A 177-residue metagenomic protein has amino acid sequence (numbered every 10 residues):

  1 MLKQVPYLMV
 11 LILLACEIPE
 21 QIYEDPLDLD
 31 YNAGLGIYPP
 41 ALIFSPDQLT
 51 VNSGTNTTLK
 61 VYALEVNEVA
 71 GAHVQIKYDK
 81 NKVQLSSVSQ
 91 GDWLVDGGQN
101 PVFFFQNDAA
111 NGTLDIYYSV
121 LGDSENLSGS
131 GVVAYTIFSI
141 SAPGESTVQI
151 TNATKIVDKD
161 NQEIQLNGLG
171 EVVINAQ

Functional and structural regions predicted by a protein language model:
M1-L14: Sec-dependent bacterial lipoprotein signal peptides
C16-Q177: Acidic, low-complexity intrinsically disordered segments
